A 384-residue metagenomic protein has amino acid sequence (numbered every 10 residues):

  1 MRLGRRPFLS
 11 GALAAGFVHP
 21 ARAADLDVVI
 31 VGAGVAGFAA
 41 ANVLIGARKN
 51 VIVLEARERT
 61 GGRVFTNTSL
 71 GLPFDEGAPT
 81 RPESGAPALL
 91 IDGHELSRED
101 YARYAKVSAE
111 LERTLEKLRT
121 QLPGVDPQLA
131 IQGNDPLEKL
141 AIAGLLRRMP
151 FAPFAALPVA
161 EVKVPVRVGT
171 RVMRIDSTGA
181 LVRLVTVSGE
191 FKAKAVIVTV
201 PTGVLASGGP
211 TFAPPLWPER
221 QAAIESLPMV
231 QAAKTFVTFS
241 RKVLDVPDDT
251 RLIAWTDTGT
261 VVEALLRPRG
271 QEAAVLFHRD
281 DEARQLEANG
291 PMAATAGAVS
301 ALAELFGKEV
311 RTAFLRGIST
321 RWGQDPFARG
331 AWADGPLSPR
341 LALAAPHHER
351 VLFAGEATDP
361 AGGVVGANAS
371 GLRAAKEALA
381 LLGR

Functional and structural regions predicted by a protein language model:
M1-R384: FAD-dinucleotide binding site
